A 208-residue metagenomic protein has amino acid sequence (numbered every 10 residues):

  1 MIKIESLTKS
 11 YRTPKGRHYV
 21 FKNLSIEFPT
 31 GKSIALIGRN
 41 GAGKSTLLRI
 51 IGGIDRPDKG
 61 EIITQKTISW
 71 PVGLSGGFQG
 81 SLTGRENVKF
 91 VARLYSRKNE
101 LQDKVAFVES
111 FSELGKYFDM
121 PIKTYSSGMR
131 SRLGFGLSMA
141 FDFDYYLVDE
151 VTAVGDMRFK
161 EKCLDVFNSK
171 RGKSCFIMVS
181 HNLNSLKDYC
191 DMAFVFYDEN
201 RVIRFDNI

Functional and structural regions predicted by a protein language model:
M1-K9: Conserved N-terminal strand/loop that marks the beginning of ABC ATPase nucleotide-binding domains
I2, V20-N23: Conserved structural motif at the start of ABC-family nucleotide-binding domains
K9, S25-F28: Conserved A-loop
S10-K15, T67, V72-M157, D165: ABC-family P-loop ATPase nucleotide-binding domains
S33-A35, R39-L94: ABC ATPase nucleotide-binding domain signature region
V166-S180: Conserved catalytic loops of ABC-family nucleotide-binding domains
N182-D188: Conserved H-loop
Y189-I208: H-loop (His-switch) and adjacent beta-strand-loop-beta switch element of ABC-type ATPase nucleotide-binding domains
